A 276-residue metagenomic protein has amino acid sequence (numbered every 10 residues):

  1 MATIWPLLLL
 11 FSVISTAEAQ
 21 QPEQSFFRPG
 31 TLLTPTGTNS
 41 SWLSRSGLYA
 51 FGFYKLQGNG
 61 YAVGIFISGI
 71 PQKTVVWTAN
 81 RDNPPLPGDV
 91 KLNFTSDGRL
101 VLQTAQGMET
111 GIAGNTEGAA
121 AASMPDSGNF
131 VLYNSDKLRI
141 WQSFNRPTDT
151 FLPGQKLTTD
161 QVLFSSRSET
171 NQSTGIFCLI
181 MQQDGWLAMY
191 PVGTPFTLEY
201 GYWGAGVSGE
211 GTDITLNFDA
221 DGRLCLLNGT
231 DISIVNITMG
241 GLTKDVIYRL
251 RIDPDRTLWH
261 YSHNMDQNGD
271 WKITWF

Functional and structural regions predicted by a protein language model:
A2-F276: Beta-rich ligand-binding surfaces for carbohydrates and other polyanions
